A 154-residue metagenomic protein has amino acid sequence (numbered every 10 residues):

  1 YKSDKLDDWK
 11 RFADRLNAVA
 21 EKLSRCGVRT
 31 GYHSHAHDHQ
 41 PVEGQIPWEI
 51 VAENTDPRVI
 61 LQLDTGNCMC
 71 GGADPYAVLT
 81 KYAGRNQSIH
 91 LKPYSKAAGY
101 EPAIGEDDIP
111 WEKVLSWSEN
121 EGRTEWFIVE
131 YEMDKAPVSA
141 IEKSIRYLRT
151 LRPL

Functional and structural regions predicted by a protein language model:
Y1-I60: Active-site acidic/histidine proton-transfer and metal-coordination neighborhood in alpha/beta enzyme cores
V42-I60, N67-L154: Histidine-acidic metal/acid-base catalytic patches
